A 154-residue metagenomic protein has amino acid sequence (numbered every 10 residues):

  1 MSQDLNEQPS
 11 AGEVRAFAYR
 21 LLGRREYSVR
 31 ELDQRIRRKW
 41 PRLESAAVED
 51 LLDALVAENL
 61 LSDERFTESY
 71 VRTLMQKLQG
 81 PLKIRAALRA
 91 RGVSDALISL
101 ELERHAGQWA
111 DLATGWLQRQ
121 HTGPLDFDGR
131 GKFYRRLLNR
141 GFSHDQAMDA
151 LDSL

Functional and structural regions predicted by a protein language model:
M1-L154: An alpha-helical, amphipathic repeat domain used for nucleic-acid recognition, typified by the mTERF helical solenoid
